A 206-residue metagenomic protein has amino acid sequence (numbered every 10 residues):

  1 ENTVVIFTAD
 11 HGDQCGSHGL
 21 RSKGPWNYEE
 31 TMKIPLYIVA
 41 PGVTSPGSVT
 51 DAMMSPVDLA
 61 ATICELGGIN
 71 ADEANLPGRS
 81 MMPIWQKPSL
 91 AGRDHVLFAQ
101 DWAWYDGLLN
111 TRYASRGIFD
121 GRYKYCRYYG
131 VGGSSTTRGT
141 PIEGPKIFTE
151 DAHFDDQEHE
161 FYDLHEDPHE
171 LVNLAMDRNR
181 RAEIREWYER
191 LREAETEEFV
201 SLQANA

Functional and structural regions predicted by a protein language model:
E1-S48, A52-S55, P77, Y105-D106 (+1 more regions): Histidine-centered active-site microenvironments of extracellular/periplasmic hydrolases and transferases
D13-G16, P88-G92: Secretory-pathway/luminal and periplasmic proteins that interact with or process carbohydrate-rich
K23, T44-M53, G67-D72, W104-Y105 (+3 more regions): Active-site rim elements
Y28-E30, W102-M176: C-terminal, low-complexity/hydrophilic appendages and adjacent surface loops of extracellular/periplasmic anionic
T31-M32, M54-A61, N75-R79, R112 (+5 more regions): A structural signal for well-ordered alpha-helical segments within the folded catalytic domains of diverse enzymes
P41, D51-S89, E166: Non-catalytic, well-ordered alpha-helical segments in soluble enzyme domains
G92-A99: WW-domain-binding short linear motifs
